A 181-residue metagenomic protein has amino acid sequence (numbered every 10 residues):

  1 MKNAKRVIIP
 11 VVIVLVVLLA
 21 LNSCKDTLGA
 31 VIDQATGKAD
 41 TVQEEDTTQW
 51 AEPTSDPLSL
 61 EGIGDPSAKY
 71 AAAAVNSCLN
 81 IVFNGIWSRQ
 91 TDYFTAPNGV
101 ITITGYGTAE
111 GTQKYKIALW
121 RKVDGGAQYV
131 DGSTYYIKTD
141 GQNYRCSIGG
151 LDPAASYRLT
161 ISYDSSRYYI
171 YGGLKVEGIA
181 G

Functional and structural regions predicted by a protein language model:
M1-Q90: N-terminal prepro-regions of secreted/extracellular proteins
C78-Y115: Short, surface-exposed binding/anchoring microloops in extracellular/periplasmic proteins
I101-I103, G149-S166: Noncatalytic modules at the cell exterior or secretory-pathway interfaces, chiefly beta-strand-rich lectin/adhesion
Q113-G126: Short, surface-exposed beta-strand/strand-loop-strand elements in extracellular ectodomains
Q113-Y115, Y157, S165-A180: Edge beta-strands of jelly-roll/beta-sandwich modules across compartments, strongly enriched in secreted/luminal
Q128-G141: Solvent-exposed serine/threonine-rich low-complexity stretches and specific carbohydrate-binding patches
Q142-G150: Exposed aromatic-hydrophobic patches
